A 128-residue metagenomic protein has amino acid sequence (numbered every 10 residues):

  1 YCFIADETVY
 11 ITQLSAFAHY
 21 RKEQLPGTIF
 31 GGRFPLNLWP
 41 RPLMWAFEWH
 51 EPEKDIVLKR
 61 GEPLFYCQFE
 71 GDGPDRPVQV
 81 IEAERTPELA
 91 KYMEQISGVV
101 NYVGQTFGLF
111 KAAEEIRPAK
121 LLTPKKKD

Functional and structural regions predicted by a protein language model:
Y1-D128: Contiguous, well-folded functional domains in the mature portion of proteins
